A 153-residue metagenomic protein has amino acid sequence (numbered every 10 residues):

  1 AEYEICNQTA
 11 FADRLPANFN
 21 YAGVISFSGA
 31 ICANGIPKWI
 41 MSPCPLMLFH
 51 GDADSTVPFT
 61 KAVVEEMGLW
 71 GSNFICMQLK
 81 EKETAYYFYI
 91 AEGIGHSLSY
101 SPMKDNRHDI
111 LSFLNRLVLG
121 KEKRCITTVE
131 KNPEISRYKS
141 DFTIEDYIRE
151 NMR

Functional and structural regions predicted by a protein language model:
A1-S42: Primarily recognizes the serine-hydrolase "nucleophile elbow" in alpha/beta-hydrolase and SGNH/GDSL folds
A22, C44, T84-Y86: A structural micro-motif
I25-S28, F49, A91-E92: Alpha/beta-hydrolase-fold catalytic nucleophile elbow
I31-I36, T56-V57, S99: A short beta-to-alpha transition loop/helix N-cap that caps and shapes the active-site region
M47-H50, D54: Short beta-strand/loop motif that positions the catalytic acidic residue of the alpha/beta-hydrolase fold
S55-G71: Conserved alpha/beta-hydrolase "acid-adjacent" motif
K80-R153: C-terminal catalytic histidine-bearing segment of alpha/beta-hydrolase fold enzymes
